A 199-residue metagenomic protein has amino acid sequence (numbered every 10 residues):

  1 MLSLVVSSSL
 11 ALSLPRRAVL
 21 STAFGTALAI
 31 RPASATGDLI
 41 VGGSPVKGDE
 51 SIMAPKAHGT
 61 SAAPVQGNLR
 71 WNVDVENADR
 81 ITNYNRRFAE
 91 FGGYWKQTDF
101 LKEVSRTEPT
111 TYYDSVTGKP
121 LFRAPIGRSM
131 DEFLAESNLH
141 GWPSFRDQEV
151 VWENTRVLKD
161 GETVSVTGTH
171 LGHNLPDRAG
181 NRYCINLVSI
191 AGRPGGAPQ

Functional and structural regions predicted by a protein language model:
M1-S13: N-terminal chloroplast transit peptides
L4-V5, A18, A29: Detector for intrinsically disordered, low-structure N-terminal pre-sequences
L12-F24: N-terminal secretory signal peptides and thylakoid transit peptides that target proteins across membranes
G25, R31-Q199: Flexible coil/turn and secondary-structure edge motifs
